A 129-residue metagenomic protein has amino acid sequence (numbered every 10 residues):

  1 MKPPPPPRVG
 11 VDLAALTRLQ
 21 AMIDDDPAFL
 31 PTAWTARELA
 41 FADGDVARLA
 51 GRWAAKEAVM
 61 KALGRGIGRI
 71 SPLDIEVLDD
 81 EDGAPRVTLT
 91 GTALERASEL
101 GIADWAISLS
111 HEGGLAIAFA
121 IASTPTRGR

Functional and structural regions predicted by a protein language model:
M1-R129: Core catalytic alpha/beta fold that binds nucleotide/phospho-ligands
